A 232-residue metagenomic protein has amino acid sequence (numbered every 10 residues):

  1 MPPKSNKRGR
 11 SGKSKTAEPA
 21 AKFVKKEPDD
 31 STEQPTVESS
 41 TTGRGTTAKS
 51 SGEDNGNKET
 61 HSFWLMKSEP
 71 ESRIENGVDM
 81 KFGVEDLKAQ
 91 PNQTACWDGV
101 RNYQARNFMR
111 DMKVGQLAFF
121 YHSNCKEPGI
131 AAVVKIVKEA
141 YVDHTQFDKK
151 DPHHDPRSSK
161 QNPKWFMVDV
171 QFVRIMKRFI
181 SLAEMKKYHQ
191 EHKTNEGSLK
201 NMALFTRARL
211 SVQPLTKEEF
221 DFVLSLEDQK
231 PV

Functional and structural regions predicted by a protein language model:
P2-V114, K230-V232: Compositionally biased, charged N-terminal/linker segments
H61, K113, G129-A131, P163-W165: Eukaryote-biased feature marking scaffold/signaling PDZ-domain proteins and nuclear chromatin regulators
M66, V134-K135, T216: GIY-YIG nuclease signature motif recognition
Y121-P128: Short, charged beta-turn/beta-strand-edge "cap" motif at the junction between a beta-strand and an adjacent loop
A132-L210: Aromatic- and Lys/Arg-enriched surface recognition patch
E218-V232: C-terminal helix/juxtamembrane-tail motif
